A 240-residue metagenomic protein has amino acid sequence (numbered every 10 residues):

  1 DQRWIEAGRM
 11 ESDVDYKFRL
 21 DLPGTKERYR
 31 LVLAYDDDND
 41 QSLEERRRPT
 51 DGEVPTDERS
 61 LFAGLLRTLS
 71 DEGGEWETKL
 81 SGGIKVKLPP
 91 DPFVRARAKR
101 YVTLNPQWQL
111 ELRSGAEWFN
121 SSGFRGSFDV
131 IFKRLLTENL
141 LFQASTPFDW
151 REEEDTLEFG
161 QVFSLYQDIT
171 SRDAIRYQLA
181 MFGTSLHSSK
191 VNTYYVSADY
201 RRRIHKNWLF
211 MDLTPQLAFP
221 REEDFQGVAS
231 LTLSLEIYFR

Functional and structural regions predicted by a protein language model:
D1-R240: Transmembrane beta-barrel domains of bacterial outer-membrane proteins
